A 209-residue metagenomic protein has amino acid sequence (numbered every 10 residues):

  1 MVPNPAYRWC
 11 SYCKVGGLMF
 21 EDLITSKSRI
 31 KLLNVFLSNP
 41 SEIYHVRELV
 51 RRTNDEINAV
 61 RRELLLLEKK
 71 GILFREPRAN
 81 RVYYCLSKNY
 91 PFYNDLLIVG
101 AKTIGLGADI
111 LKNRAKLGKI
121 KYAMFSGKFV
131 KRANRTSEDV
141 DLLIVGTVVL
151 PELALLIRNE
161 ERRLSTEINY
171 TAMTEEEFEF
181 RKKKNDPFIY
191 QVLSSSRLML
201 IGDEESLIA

Functional and structural regions predicted by a protein language model:
V2, Y7, G16-K31, L37-K119 (+2 more regions): Catalytic core of pol beta-like nucleotidyltransferases
I120-M124: Short acidic amphipathic segments
